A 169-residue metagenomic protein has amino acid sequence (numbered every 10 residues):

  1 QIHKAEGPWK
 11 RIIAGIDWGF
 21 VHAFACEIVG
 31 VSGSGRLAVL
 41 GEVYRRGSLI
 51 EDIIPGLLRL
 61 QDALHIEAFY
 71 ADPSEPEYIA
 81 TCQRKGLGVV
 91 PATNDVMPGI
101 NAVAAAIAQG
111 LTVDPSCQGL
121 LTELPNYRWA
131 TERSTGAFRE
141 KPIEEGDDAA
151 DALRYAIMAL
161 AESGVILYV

Functional and structural regions predicted by a protein language model:
Q1-I16: ATPase catalytic-site recognition across NTP-hydrolyzing enzymes
K4, M158-A159: Accessory terminal regions of nucleic-acid processing enzymes
D17-V21: A short acidic Gly-Thr/Ser loop motif
A25, G30-E144, A161-V169: Mg2+-dependent endonuclease catalytic cores in nucleic-acid-processing enzymes, primarily RNase H-like
Y155: Active-site or metal-binding loop neighborhoods of secreted/extracellular toxin and effector enzymes
